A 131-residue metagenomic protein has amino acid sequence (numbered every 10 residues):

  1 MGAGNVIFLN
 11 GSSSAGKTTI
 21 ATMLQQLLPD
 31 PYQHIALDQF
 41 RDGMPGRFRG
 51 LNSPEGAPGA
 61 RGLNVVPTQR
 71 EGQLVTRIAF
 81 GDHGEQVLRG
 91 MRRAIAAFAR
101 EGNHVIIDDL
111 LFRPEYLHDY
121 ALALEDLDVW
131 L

Functional and structural regions predicted by a protein language model:
M1-G4: Phosphate-binding P-loop
L9: Hydrophobic anchor at the beta1->P-loop junction of P-loop NTPases
S12: P-loop (Walker A) phosphate-binding loop of NTP-binding proteins
A15: ATP-binding Walker
T18: Walker A/P-loop
Q25-G90, A96: Conserved substrate/cofactor phosphate-moiety recognition/catalytic segment in nucleotide-dependent phosphotransferases
A99-H104, L110-L131: ATP-dependent NMP and nucleoside kinases share a basic, alpha-helical "lid"
